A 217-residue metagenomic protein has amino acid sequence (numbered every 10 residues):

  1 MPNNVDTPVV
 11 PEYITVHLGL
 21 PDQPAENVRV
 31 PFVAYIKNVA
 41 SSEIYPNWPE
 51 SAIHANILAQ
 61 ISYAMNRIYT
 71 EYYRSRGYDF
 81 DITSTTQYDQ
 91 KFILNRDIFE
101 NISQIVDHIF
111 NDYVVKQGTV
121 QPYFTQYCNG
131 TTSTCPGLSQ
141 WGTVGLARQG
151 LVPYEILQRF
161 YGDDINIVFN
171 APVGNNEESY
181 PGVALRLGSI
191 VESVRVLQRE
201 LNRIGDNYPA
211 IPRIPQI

Functional and structural regions predicted by a protein language model:
M1-I217: Conserved, single-site charged/polar hotspot
